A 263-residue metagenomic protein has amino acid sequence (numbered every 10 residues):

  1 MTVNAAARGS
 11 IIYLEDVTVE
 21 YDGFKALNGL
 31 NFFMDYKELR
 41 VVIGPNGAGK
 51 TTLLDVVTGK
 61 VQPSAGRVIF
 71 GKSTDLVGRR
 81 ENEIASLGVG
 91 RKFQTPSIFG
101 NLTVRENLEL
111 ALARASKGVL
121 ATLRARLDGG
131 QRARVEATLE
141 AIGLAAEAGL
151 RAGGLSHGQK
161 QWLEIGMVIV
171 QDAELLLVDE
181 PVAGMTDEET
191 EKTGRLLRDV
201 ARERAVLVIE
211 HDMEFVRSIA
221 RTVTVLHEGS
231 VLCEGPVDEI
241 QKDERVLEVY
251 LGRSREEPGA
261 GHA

Functional and structural regions predicted by a protein language model:
T2-A263: Glycine-rich phosphate-binding loops of nucleotide-dependent enzymes
